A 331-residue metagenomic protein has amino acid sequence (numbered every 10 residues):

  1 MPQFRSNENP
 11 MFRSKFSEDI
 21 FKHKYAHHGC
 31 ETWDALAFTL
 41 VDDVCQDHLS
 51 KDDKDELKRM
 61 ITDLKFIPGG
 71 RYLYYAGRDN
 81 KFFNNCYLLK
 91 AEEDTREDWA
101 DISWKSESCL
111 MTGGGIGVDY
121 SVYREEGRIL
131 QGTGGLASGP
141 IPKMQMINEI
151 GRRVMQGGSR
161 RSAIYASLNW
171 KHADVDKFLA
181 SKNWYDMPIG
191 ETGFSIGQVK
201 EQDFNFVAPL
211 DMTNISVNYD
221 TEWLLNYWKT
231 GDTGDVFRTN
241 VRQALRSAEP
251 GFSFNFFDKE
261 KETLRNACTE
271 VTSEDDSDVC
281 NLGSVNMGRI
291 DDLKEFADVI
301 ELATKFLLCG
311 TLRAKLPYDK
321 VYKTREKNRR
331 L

Functional and structural regions predicted by a protein language model:
M1-L331: Extended catalytic cores of very large enzyme megasubunits
